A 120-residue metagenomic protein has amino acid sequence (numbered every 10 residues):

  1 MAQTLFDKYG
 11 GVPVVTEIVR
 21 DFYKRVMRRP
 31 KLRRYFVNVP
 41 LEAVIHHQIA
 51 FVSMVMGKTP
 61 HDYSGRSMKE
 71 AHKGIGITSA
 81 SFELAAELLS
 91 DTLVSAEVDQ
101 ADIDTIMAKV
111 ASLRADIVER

Functional and structural regions predicted by a protein language model:
M1-R120: Core of compact, soluble alpha-helical bundle domains
